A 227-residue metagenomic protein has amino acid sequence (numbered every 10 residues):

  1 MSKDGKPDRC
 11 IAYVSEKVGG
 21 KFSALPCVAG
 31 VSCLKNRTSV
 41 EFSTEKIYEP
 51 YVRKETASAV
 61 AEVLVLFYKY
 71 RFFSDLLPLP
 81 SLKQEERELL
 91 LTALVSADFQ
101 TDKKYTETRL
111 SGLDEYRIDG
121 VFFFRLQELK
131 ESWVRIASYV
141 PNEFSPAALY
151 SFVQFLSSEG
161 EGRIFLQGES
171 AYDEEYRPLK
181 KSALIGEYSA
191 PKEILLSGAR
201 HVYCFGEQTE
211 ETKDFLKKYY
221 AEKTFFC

Functional and structural regions predicted by a protein language model:
M1-Y188, K192-I194: Conserved mixed alpha/beta catalytic, RNA-binding, or beta-rich assembly cores of soluble enzyme, regulatory
E174-C227: C-terminal structured domains
